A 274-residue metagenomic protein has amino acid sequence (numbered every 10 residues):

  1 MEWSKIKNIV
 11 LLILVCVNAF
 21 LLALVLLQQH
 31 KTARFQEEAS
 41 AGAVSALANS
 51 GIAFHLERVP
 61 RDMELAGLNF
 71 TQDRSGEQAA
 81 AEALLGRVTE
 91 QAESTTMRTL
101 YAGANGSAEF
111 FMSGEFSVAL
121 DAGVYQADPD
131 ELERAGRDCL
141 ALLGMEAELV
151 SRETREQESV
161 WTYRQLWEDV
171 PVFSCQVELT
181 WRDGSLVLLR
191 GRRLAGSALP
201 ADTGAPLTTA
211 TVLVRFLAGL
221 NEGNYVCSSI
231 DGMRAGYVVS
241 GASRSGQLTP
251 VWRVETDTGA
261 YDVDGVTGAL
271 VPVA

Functional and structural regions predicted by a protein language model:
M1-A147: Preferential activation on post-signal-peptide N-terminal prodomains/segments of secreted or lumenal proteins
K5, F54, Y163-Q165, V172 (+2 more regions): Residue-level detector of functional hotspots within protein domains
E37, Q72, A83-V88, L179-W181 (+3 more regions): Generic alpha-helical propensity signal that fires on short helical segments and nearby coil/disordered stretches
D62, D73, D121, D128-D130 (+7 more regions): Acidic-enriched, low-complexity/disordered segments with a strong bias for Aspartate over Glutamate
D73-S107, M112-S113, L143-D183, R234-V263: Exposed beta-strand-loop-beta-strand "reactive/processing" segments of non-cytosolic proteins
E133-G136, V150-R152, N224-S228: N-terminal start-of-chain detector that recognizes signal peptides and the immediate post-cleavage beginning
L186, R192-A274: Extracytoplasmic/luminal low-complexity segments enriched in Pro/Gly and acidic/polar residues that act as flexible
